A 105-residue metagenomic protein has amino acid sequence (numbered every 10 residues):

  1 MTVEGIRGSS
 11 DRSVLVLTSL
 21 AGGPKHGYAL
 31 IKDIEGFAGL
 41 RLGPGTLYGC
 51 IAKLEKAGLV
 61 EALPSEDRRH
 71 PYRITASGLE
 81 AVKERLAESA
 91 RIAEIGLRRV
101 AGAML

Functional and structural regions predicted by a protein language model:
T2-T46, E66: N-terminal helix-turn-helix DNA-binding core of bacterial DNA-binding proteins
S19-G22, L63, A81, R85-E88: Histidine kinase transmitter module recognition
L30, G78, S89: Conserved anionic group-binding/transfer micro-motifs
Y48-E55: Short, hydrophobic-biased segments on the C-terminal half of alpha helices that form "recognition helices"
E55-R68, R73: Beta-hairpin "wing" of winged helix-turn-helix
D67-L86: Basic, amphipathic "hinge/linker" alpha-helix immediately C-terminal to the N-terminal HTH DNA-binding motif
K83-L105: Amphipathic alpha-helical dimerization/coiled-coil segments that flank or bridge DNA-binding/regulatory modules
